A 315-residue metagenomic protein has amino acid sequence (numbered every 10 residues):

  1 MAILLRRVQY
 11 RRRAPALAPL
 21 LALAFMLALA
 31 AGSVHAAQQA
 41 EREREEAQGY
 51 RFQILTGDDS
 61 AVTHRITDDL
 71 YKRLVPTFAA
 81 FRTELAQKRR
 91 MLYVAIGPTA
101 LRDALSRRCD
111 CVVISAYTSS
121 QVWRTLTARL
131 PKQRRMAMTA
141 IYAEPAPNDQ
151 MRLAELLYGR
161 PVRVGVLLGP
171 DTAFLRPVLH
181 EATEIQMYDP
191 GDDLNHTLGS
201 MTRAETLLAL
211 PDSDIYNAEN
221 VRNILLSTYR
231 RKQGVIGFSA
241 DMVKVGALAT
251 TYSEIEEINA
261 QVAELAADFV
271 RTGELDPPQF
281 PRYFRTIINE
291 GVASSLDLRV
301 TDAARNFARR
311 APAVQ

Functional and structural regions predicted by a protein language model:
M1-R13: N-terminal secretory signal peptides that target proteins for export/translocation
P19-A30: Bacterial N-terminal signal peptides
V34-Q315: Short hydrophobic alpha-helices and adjacent helix-cap/hinge residues
